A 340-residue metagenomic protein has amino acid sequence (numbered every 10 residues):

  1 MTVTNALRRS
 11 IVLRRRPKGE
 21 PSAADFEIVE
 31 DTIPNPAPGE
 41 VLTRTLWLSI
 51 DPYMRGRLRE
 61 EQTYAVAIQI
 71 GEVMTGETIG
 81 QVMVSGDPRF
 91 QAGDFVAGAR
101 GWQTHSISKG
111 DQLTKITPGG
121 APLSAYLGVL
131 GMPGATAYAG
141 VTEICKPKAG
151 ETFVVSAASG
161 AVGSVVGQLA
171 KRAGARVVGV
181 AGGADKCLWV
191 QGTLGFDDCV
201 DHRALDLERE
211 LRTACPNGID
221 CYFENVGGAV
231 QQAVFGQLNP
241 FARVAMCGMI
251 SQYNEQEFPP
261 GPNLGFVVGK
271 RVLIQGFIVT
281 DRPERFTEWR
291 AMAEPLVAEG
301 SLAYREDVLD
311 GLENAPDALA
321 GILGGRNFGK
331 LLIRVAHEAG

Functional and structural regions predicted by a protein language model:
T2-R8, S301-V308, P316-G340: C-terminal capping/lid region of NAD(P)-dependent oxidoreductase domains
T2-V3, R15-L46: A short N-terminal beta-strand-loop micro-motif at the entrance of redox/enzyme domains
I33-I50, L58-W102: Glycine-rich beta-strand-centered segment in the early N-terminal region that forms part of a ligand/cofactor-binding
R89-F90, P147, L238: Short, well-ordered loop/turn sites that connect or cap secondary structure elements
G120-L123, K146-T152, P216-I219: Short helix-loop-beta connector
L127-L205: Mid-domain Rossmann-like dinucleotide-binding core that forms the NAD(H)/NADP(H) cofactor-binding site
Q191, A229-L302, V335-G340: Glycine-rich phosphate-binding loop and adjacent beta-alpha segment of Rossmann(oid) nucleotide-cofactor-binding
D206-N217: Short amphipathic alpha-helix with an adjacent loop that forms part of the alpha/beta core around
